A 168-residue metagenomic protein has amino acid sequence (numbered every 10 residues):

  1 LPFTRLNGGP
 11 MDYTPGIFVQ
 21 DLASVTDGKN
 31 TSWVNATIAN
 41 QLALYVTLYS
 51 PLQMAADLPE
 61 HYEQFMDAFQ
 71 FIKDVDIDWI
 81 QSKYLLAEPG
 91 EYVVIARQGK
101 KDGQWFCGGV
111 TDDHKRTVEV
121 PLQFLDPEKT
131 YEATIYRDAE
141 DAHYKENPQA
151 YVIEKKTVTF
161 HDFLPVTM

Functional and structural regions predicted by a protein language model:
L1-P59, L85-A87: Glycan-recognition surfaces
D12, A43-L48, I95, F106-G109 (+2 more regions): Structured core elements
P51-A55, D76-W79, K100: Alpha-helix capping/termination and helix-coil
M54, P59-H61, T111, R137: A mature extracytoplasmic/lumenal domain signature
E60-Q70: A glycine-rich phosphate-binding loop feature that marks nucleotide/adenosyl-phosphate handling sites
F69-R97: Edge strands and adjacent loops of beta-rich recognition modules
P89-Y131: Carbohydrate-binding surface patches
D113-M168: C-terminal beta-sandwich/jelly-roll accessory domains of carbohydrate-active enzymes
